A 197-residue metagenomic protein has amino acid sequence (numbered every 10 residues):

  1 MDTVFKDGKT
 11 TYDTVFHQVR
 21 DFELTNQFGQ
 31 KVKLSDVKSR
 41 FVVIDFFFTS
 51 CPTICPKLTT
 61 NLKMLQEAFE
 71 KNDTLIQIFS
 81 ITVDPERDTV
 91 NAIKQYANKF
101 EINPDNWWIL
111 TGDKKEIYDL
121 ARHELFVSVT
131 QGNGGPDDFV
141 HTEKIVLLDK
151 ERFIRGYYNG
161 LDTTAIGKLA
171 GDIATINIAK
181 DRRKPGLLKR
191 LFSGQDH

Functional and structural regions predicted by a protein language model:
M1-V19, G194-H197: N-terminal targeting signals for export/organelle localization
V19-R20, V42, T142-K144: Short loop/turn microsegments at loop-to-beta-strand junctions
E23-L24, L147: Hydrophobic beta-strand positions
V32-L62, F79: Short active-site neighborhood of thiol/selenol oxidoreductases, capturing the structured segment around
T74-D88, D105-I117: Thiol-based oxidoreductase modules, predominantly thioredoxin-like and allied folds used for disulfide exchange
K94-T142: Short, internal strand/loop/helix patches that form the active-site neighborhood or redox-interaction surface
N133-H197: Thiol-/selenol-based redox modules, centered on thioredoxin-like and closely related oxidoreductase domains
